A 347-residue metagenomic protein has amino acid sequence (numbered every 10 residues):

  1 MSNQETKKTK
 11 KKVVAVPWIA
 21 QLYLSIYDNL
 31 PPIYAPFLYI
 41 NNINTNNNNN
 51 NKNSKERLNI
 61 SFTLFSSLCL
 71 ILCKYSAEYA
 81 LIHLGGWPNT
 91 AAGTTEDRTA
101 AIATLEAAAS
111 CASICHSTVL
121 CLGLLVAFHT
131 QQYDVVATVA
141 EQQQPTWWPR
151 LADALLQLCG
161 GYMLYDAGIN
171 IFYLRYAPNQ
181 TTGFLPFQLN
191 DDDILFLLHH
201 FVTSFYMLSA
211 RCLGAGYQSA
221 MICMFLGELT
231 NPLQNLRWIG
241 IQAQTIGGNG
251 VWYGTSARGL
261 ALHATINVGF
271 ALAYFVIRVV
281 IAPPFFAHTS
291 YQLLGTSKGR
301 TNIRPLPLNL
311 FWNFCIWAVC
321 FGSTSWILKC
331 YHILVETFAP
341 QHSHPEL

Functional and structural regions predicted by a protein language model:
M1-E5: Intrinsically disordered, low-complexity cytosolic terminal tails
K7-N44, N51-G227, N231-Q234, Q244-L347: Membrane-helix and juxtamembrane interface regions of eukaryotic multi-pass membrane proteins
I239-Q242: C-terminal transmembrane helix end/exit motif
